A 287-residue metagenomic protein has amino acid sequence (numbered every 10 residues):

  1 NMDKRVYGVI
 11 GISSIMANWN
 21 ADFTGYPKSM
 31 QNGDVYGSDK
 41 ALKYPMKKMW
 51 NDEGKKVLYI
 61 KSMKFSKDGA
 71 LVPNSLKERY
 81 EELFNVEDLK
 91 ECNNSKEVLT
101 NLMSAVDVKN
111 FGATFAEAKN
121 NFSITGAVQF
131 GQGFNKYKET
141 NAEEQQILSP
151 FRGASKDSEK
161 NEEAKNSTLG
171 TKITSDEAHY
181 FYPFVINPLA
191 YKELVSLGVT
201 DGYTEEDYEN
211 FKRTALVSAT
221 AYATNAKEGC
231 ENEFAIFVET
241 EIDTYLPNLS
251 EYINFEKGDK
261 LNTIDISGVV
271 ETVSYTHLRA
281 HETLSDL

Functional and structural regions predicted by a protein language model:
N1-N74: An N-terminal structural lobe/cap that precedes and organizes the functional/catalytic core across diverse proteins
M16-N18, K48, E117, K136-E139 (+1 more regions): Short loop/turn segments at secondary-structure transitions that flank enzyme active sites
G54-G153, I242-L246: Extended, compositionally biased
K67-P73, K136-Y137, V217-S250: Short, conserved secondary-structure transition motifs
F134-P183, P188-K192: Charged, well-structured binding/catalytic surfaces in domain cores that contact anionic ligands
N166-I236: A contiguous, surface-oriented mixed alpha/beta subdomain in the mid-to-C-terminal portion of proteins that forms
Y245, S250-V269, V273-S274: Accessory, usually C-terminal, subdomains that scaffold auxiliary metal cofactors
T276-T283: Conserved small/polar residues in nucleotide/adenosyl-binding loops
